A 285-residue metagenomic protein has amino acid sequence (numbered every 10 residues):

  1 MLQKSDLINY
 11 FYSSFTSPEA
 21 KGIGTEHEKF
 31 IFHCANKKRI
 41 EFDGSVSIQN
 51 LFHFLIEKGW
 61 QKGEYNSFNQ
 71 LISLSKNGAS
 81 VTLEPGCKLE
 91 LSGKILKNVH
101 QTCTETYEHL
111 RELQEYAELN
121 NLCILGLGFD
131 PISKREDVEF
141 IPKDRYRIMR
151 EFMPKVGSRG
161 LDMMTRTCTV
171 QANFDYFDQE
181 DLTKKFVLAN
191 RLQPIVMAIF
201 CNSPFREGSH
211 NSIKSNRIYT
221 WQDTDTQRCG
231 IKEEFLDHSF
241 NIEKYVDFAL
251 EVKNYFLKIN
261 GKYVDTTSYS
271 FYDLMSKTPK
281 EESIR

Functional and structural regions predicted by a protein language model:
M1-G157, R166, R285: Terminal catalytic/cofactor-binding subdomain
F129-R285: Loop-rich catalytic cores of soluble enzymes, especially ATP-dependent carboxylate-amine ligases and other
